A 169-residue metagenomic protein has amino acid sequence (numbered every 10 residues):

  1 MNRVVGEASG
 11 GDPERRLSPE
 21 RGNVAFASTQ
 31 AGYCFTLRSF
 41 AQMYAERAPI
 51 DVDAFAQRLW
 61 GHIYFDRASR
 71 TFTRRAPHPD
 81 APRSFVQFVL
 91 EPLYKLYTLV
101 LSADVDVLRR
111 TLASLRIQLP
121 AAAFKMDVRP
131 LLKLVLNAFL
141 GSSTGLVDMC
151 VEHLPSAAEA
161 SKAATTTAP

Functional and structural regions predicted by a protein language model:
M1-P169: Structural and coupling elements of P-loop NTPases
